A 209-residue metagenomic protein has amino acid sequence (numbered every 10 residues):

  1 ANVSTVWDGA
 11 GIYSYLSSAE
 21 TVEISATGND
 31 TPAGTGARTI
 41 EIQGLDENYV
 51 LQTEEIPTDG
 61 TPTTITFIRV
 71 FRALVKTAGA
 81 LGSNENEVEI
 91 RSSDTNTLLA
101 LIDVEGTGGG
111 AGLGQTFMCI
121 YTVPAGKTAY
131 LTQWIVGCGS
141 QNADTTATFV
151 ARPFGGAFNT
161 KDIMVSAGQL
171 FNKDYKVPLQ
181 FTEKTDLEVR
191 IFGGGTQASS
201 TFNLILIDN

Functional and structural regions predicted by a protein language model:
A1-R69, T77-N209: Beta-strand-centric surfaces of beta-sandwich/beta-rich domains
A73: SH3/SH3-like beta-barrel superfamily modules
